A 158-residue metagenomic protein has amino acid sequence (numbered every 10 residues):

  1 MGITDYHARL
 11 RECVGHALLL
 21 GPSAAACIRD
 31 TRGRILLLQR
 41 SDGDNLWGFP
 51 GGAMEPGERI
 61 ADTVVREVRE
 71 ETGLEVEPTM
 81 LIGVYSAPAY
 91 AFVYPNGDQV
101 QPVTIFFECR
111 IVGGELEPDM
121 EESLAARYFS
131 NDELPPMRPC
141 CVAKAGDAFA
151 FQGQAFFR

Functional and structural regions predicted by a protein language model:
M1-A25: Acidic, metal-coordinating catalytic segment for phosphate/diphosphate chemistry, firing primarily on the Nudix
L18-L20, N45, Q99-V103: Residue-level preference for beta-strand/loop junctions
P22-A24, G33, V103-I105, L124: Change "...and in nucleic-acid phosphodiester-cleaving endonucleases..." to "...and in nucleic-acid processing enzymes
I28, F106-R110, Y128: Short, well-ordered beta-strand micro-motif
D30-E71: Conserved Nudix-box catalytic region and its N-terminal flanking loop in Nudix hydrolases and closely related
N45, E115-R158: Nudix hydrolase/Nudix homology domain
E75-Y85: A short coil-to-beta-strand element that immediately follows conserved catalytic motifs
Y85-E115: Active-site-adjacent beta-strand/loop module that shapes the phosphate/pyrophosphate-binding cleft
